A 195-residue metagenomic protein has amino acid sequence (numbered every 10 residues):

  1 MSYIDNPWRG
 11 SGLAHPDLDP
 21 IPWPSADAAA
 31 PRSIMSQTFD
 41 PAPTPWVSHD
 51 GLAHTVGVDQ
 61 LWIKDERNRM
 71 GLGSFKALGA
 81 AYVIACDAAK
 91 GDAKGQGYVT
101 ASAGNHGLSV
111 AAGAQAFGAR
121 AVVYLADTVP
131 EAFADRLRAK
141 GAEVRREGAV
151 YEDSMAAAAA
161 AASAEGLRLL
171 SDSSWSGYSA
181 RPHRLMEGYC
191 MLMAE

Functional and structural regions predicted by a protein language model:
M1-E195: PLP-dependent amino-acid enzyme catalytic core
